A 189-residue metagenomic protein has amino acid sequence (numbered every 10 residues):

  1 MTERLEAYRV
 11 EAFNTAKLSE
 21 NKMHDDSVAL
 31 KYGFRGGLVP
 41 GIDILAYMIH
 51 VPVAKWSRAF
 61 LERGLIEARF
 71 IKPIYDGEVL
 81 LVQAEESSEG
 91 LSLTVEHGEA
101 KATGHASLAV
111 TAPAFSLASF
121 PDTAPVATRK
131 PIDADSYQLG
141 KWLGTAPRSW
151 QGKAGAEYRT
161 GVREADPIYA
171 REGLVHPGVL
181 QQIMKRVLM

Functional and structural regions predicted by a protein language model:
M1-A12, F70-W142: HotDog/MaoC-like acyl-thioester-processing domains
M1-G37, F120-L188: Catalytic strand-loop segment that frames the active site of acyl-thioester-processing enzymes
D43-S88, H105, G178-M189: Hydrophobic beta-strand-centered segment that forms part of the acyl-chain substrate-binding groove
